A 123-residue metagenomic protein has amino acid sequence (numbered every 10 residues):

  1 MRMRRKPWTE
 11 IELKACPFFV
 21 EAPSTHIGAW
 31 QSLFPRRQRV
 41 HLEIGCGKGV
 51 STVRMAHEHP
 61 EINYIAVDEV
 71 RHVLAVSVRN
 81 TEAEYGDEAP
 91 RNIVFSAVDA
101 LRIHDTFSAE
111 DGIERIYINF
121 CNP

Functional and structural regions predicted by a protein language model:
M1-L42, V50-H57: S-adenosyl-L-methionine
I44, V67: Conserved beta-strand/loop positions that form the S-adenosyl-L-methionine
G47: Conserved glycine-rich SAM-binding loop
N63-I65: Short beta-strand element of Class I
V70: Conserved SAM/SAH-binding beta-strand->alpha-helix loop
S77: Conserved SAM-binding loop
T81-E110: S-adenosyl-L-methionine
I113-P123: A short SAM/SAH-binding and catalytic strip from SAM-dependent methyltransferases
